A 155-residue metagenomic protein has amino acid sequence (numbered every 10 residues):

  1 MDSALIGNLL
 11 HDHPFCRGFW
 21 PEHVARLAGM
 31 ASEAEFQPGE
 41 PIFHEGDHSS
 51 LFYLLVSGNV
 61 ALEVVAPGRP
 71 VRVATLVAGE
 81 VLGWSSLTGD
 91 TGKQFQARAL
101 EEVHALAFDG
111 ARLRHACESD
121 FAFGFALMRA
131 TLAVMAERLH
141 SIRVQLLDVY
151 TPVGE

Functional and structural regions predicted by a protein language model:
M1-E155: Cytosolic regulatory regions built on CNB/CRP/Popeye-like sensor folds
